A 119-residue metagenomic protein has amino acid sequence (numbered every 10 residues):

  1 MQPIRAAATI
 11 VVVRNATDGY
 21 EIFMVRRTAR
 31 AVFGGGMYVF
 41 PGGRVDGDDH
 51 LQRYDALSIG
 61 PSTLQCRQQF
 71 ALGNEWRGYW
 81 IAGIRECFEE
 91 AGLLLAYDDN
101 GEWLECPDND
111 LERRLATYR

Functional and structural regions predicted by a protein language model:
M1-R119: N-terminal leader/linker segments that precede catalytic domains of diphosphate-processing enzymes
